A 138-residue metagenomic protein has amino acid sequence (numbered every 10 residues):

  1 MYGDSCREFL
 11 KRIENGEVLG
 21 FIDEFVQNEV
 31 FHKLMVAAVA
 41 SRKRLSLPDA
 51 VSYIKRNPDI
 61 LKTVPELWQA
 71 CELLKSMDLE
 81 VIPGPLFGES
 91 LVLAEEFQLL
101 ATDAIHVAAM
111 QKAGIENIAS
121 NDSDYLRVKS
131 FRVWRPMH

Functional and structural regions predicted by a protein language model:
M1-F25, K33-P48, A113: Short, well-structured N-terminal submotif of metal-dependent ribonuclease cores
N15-E17, M77, V128: Structured helix-beta-strand junction loops
G20-D23, P83, I118-S120: A structural signal for short, well-ordered beta-strand segments and their strand-loop junctions that often border
V26, L86, H106, D124-Y125: Alpha-helix capping/helix-boundary segments
A37-Q69: Helix-adjacent hinge/juxtasegments
V64, W68-N117: Active-site neighborhoods of divalent-metal-dependent phosphate/nucleic-acid chemistry enzymes
V107-H138: Acidic, PIN/NYN-like endoribonuclease modules and their adjacent C-terminal/linker elements
